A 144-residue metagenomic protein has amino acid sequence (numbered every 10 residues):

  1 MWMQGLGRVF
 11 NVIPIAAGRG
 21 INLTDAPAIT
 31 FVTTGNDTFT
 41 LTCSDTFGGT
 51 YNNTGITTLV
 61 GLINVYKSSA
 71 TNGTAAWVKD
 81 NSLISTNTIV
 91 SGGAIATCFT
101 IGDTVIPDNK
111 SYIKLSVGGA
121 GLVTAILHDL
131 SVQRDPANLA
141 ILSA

Functional and structural regions predicted by a protein language model:
M1-I13, T34, F47, N109 (+1 more regions): C-terminal interaction-tip segments
N11-N22, V60-S131: Beta-sandwich interaction modules
D25-T71: Short, well-structured hydrophobic secondary-structure segments
